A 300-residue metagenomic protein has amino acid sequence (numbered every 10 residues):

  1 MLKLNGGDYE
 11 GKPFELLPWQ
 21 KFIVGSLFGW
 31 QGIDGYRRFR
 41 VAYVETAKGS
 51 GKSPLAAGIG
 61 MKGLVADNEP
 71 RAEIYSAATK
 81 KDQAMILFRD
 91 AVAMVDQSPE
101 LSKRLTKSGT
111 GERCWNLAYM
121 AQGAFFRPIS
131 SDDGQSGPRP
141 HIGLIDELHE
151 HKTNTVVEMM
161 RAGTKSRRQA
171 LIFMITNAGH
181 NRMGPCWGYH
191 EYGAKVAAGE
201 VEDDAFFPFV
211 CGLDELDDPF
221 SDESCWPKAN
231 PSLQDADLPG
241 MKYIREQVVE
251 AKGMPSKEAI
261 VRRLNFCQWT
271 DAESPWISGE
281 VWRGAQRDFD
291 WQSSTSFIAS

Functional and structural regions predicted by a protein language model:
M1-S300: Phosphate/NTP-binding elements of NTP-utilizing enzymes
